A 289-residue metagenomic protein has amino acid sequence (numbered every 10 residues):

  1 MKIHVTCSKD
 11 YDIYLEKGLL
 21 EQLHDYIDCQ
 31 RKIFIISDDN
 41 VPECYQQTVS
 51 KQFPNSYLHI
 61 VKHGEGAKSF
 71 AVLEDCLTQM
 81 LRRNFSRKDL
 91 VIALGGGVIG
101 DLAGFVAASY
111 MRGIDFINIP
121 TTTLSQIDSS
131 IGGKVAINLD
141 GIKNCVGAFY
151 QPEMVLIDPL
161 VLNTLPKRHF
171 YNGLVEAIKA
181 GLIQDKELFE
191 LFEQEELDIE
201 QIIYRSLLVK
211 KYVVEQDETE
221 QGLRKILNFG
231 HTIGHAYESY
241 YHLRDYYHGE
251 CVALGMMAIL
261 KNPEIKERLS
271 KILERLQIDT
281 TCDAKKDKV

Functional and structural regions predicted by a protein language model:
M1-L90: ATP/NTP phosphate-donor binding region
Y14, D28, F105-Q194: A glycine/threonine-rich phosphate-anchoring loop and its flanking beta-alpha core in nucleotide/phosphate-binding
D28-K32, K51-Y57, R112, E195-D198 (+1 more regions): Short glycine/proline-enriched coil/turn segments at helix->beta-strand junctions
H63-G64, L94-G96, F229-G230: Glycine-rich beta-strand-to-loop/alpha-helix junction loops that act as flexible
F85-I117: Active-site and donor-binding regions of nucleotide-sugar-utilizing enzymes
V98-G104, Q126-I127, H235-A236: Short glycine/serine/threonine-rich phosphate/pyrophosphate-binding segments that cradle anionic phosphate groups
L191-D287: Active-site segments that bind and position negatively charged phosphate/pyrophosphate groups
